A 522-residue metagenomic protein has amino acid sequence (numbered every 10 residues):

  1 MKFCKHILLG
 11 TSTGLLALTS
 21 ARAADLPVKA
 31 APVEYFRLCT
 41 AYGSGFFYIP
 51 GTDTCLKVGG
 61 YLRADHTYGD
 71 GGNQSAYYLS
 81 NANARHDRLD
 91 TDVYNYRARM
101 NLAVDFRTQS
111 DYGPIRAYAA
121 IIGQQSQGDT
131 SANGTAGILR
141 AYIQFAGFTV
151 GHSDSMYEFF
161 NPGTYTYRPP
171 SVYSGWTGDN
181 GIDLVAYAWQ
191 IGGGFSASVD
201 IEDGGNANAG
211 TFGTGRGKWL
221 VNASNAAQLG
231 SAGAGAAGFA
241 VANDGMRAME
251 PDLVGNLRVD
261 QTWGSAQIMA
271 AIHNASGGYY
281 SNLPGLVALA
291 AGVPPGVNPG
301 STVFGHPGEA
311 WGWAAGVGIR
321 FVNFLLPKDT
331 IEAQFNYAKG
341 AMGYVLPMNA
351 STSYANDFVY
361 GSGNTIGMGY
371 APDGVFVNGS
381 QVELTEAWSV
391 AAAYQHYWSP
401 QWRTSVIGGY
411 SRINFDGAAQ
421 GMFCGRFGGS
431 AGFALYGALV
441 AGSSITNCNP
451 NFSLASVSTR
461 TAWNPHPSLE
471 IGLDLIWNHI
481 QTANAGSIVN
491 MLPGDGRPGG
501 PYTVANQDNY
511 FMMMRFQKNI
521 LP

Functional and structural regions predicted by a protein language model:
M1-S75: N-terminal periplasmic/intermembrane-space "pro-region" immediately following the signal or transit peptide
C4, T19, N506-P522: Outer-membrane beta-barrel "beta-signal"
T40-S44, N83-R88, Y167-P170, G235-V241 (+4 more regions): Extracytoplasmic loops and strand-loop junctions of Gram-negative outer membrane beta-barrel proteins
A41-Y42, C55, N95-N101, I138-R140 (+6 more regions): Transmembrane beta-barrel architecture of outer-membrane proteins
G45-G69, Y78-S80, A84-G230, R247-S265 (+4 more regions): Outer membrane beta-barrel
F47, L89-V93, Q127-N133, V172-G175 (+5 more regions): Outer-membrane beta-barrel domain signature
H66-Q74, S110, Q125-D129, M156-F160 (+10 more regions): Gram-negative outer-membrane beta-barrel proteins
T262-V457: Detector for outer-membrane/organellar transmembrane beta-barrel domains, recognizing the amphipathic beta-strand
